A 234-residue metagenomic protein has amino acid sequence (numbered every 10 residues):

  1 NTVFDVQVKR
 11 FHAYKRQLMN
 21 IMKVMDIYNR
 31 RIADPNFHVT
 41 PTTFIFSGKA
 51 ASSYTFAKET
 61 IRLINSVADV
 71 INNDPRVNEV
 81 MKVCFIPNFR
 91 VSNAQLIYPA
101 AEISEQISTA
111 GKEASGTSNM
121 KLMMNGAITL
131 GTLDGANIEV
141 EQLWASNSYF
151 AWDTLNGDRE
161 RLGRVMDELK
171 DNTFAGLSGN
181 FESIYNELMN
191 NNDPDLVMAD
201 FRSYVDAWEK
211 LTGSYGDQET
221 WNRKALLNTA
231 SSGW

Functional and structural regions predicted by a protein language model:
N1-A94: Long, K/E/R/D-enriched contiguous segments that form extended
K9, R16, S47-A50, I86-F89 (+4 more regions): An acidic- and aromatic-residue-enriched active-site/binding cleft used to recognize and process polar
K9-H12, R16, S52-F56, F85 (+5 more regions): Conserved aromatic-histidine-acidic binding/catalytic patches
A13, Q17-N20, V24-I27, N73 (+7 more regions): Intrinsically disordered or highly flexible coil/loop and linker segments, enriched in small and charged/polar residues
D34-H38, P75, Q95-Y98, M120-K121 (+2 more regions): A general structural signal for short secondary-structure junctions and capping/turn motifs
P99-A100, I107-A225, T229-A230: Catalytic binding pocket for nucleotide-activated donors in carbohydrate/polymer assembly enzymes
